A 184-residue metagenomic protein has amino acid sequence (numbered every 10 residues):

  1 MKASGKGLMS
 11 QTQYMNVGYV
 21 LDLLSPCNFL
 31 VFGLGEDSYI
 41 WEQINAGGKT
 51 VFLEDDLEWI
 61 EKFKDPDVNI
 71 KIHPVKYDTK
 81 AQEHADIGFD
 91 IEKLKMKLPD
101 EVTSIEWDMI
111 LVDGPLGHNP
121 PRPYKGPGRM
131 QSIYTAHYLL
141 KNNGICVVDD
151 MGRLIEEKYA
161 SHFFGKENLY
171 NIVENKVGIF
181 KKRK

Functional and structural regions predicted by a protein language model:
M1-P26, P115-K125: Glycine-rich phosphate-binding "P-loop"
S10-E83: SAM cofactor-binding core of SAM-dependent methyltransferases, primarily the Rossmann-like beta-alpha-beta module
S10-Q11, V31, D90-E92, K125-R129: A conditional alpha-helix N-cap/helix-loop micro-motif detector
Q11, M15, Y39, I105 (+1 more regions): A structural signal for well-ordered alpha-helical segments within the folded catalytic domains of diverse enzymes
V31, L111-V112: Redox-cofactor binding/interface segments in oxidoreductases and associated redox assembly factors
D86-E101: A Trp-anchored, charged/polar loop motif used as the substrate-binding/catalytic surface of acyl/ester-handling
D100-M109: A short acidic, Gly/Pro-enriched loop at the edge of an enzyme's catalytic core that lines a small-molecule cofactor
M109, P115-K184: C-terminal substrate-binding/active-site "lid" region of AdoMet-derived donor-dependent transferases
